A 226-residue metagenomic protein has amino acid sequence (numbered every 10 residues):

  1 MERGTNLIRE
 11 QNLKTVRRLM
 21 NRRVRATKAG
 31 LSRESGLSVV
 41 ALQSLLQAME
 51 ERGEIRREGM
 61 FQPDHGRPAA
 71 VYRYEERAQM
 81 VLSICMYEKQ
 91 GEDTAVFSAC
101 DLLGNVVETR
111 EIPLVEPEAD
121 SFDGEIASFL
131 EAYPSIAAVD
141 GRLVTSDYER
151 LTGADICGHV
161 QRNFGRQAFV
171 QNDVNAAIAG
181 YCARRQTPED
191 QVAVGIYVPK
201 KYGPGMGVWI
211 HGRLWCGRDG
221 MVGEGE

Functional and structural regions predicted by a protein language model:
M1-K28, S32-R33: Extreme N-terminal segment that seeds HTH/winged-HTH DNA-binding domains in transcriptional regulators
R22-R23, R184, P199: Short helix-capping/turn signature of helix-turn-helix
R25-G59: N-terminal helix-turn-helix
R57-V81, A168-G195: Conserved phosphate-binding catalytic cores of ATP/NTP-utilizing and phosphoryl-transfer enzymes
M60, E111, Y148, D219-G220: Short clusters of small/polar residues that mark proteolytic maturation junctions
G66-T109, G195-W215: Gly/Thr-rich phosphate-binding beta-strand-loop-beta motif of the actin/hexokinase/Hsp70
V106-V192: Glycine-rich phosphate-binding loop and adjoining helix at the ATP-binding site of ATP-dependent phosphoryl-transfer
E118-F122, G220-E226: A short, polar/charged loop-to-alpha-helix boundary motif
